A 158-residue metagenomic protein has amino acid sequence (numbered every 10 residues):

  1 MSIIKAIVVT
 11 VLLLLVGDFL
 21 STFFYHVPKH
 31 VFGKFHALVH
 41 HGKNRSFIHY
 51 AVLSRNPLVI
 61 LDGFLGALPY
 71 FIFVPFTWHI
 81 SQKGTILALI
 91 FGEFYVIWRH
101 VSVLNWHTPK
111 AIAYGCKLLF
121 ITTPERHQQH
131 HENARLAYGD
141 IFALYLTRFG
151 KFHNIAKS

Functional and structural regions predicted by a protein language model:
M1, K5, V9, L13 (+2 more regions): Alpha-helical transmembrane segments of integral membrane proteins
S2-L14, I72, F76, D140-S158: Hydrophobic alpha-helical transmembrane segments
L15-V31, I86-H107: Transmembrane alpha-helical segments that form the membrane-embedded catalytic/substrate-channel core of multi-pass
H26-K34, V74-H79, L104-T108, K151: Transmembrane helix-loop junctions in multipass membrane proteins, especially transporters and channels
P28-I48: Membrane-interface amphipathic/juxtamembrane segments adjacent to transmembrane helices
N44-S46, A51, S102-S158: Membrane-proximal soluble regions of multi-pass membrane proteins
S54-V74: Core segments of transmembrane alpha-helices that mediate helix-helix packing or line hydrophobic substrate/ligand
Y70-R99, K151-S158: Hydrophobic alpha-helical transmembrane segments and immediately flanking/interface helices in integral membrane
